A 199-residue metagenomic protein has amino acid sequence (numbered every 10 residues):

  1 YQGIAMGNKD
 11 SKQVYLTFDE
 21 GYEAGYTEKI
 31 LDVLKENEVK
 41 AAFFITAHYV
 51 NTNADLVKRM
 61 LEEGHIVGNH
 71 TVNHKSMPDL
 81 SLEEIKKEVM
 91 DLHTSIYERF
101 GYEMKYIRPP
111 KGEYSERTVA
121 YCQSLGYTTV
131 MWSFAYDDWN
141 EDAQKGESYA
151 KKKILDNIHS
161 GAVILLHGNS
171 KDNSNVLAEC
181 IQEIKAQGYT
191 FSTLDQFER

Functional and structural regions predicted by a protein language model:
Y1-L80, E84-E98, Y102-M104, Q196-R199: Active-site beta->alpha N-cap acidic-glycine motif
D19, L34, F43, V67-H70 (+5 more regions): Conserved, mostly hydrophobic/aromatic
A24-K29, K75-E103, E113-S160, N173-E179: Alpha-helical scaffold elements lining the catalytic groove of polysaccharide deacetylases
L34, M60, C122-L125, I184: A generic structural signal for well-ordered alpha-helical segments
N37, E63-G64, L125, S160-G161 (+1 more regions): Structured helix-beta-strand junction loops
K111, W132-F134, H167-G168, D195-Q196: Short secondary-structure boundary segments
A162-G168, D172: Catalytic cysteine-centered active loop of the rhodanese-like fold, especially the PTP/DSP P-loop
S170, K185-R199: Low-complexity, Gly/Ser/Thr/Pro-rich intrinsically disordered linker/tail segments
